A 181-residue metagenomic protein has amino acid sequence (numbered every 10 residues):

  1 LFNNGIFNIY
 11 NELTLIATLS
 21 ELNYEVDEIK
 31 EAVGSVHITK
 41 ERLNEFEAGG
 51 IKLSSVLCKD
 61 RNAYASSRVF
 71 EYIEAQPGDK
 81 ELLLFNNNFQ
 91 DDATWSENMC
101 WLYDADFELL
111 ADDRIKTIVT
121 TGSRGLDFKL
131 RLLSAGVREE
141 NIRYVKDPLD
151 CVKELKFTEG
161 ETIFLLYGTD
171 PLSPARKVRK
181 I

Functional and structural regions predicted by a protein language model:
F2-N3, L57: Short, contiguous strand/loop micro-motifs
N3-T14, K40-E41: Short glycine/threonine-rich catalytic loop with a Thr-x-Gly-x-Asp
S20-Y24, E31-R42, F46-I181: ATP-dependent carboxylate-amine ligase
